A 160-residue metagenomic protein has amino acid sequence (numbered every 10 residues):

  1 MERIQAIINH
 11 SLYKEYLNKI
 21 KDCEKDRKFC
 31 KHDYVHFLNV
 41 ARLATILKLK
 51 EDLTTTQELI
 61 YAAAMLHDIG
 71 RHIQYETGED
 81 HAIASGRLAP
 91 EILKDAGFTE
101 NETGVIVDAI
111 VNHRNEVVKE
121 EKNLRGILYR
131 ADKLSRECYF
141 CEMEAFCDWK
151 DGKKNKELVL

Functional and structural regions predicted by a protein language model:
M1-L160: Metal-dependent phosphohydrolase cores
